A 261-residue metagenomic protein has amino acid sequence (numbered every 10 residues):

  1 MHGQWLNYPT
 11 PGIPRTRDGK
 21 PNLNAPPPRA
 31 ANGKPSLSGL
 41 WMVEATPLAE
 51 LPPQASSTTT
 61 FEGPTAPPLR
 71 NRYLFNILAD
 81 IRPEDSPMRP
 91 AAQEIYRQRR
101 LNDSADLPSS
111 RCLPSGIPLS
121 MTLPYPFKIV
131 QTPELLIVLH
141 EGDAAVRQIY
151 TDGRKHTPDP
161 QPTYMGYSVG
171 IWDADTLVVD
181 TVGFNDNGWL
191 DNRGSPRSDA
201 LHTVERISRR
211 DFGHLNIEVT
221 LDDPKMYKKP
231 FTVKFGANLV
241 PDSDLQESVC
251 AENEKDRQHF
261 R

Functional and structural regions predicted by a protein language model:
H2-R261: PEST-like low-complexity, intrinsically disordered acidic/proline/serine-rich tracts that flank trafficking/processing
